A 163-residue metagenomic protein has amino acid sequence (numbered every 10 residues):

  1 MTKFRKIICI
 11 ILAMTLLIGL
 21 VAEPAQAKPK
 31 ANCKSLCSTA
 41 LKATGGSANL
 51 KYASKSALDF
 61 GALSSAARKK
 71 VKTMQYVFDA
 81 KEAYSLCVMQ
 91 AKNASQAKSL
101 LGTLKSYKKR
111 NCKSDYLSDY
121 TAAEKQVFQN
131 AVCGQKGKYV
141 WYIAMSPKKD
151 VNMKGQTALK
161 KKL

Functional and structural regions predicted by a protein language model:
M1-I11: Bacterial N-terminal signal peptides that target proteins for export
L20-A31: Sec-dependent signal peptide cleavage junction
K34-C37, L86, A97, L101-K105 (+3 more regions): Extracytoplasmic/secreted envelope proteins and their assembly/folding machinery, especially bacterial periplasmic
A48-A83, S99-L100, K125-Q129: Short, compositionally biased low-complexity segments enriched in polar/charged residues
S85-N93, V140-S146: Second-shell loop/turn segments in exported
A94-K136: Short Gly/Thr-rich strand-loop-strand
A123-L163: A short, solvent-exposed beta-edge/loop patch
